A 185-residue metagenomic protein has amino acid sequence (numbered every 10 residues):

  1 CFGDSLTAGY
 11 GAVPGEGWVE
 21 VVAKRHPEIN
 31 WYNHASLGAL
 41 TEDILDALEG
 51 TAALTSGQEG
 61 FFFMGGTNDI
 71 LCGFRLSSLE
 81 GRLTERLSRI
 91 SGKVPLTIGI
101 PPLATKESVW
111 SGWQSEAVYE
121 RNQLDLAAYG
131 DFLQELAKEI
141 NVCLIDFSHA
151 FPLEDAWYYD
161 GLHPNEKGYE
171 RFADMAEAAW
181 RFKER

Functional and structural regions predicted by a protein language model:
C1-L37, T41-E42, A47-G57: Serine-esterase "nucleophile elbow" of acetyl-processing enzymes
A47-R185: Alpha-helical cap/lid subdomain in secreted, periplasmic, or secretory-pathway luminal O-acyl-processing enzymes
